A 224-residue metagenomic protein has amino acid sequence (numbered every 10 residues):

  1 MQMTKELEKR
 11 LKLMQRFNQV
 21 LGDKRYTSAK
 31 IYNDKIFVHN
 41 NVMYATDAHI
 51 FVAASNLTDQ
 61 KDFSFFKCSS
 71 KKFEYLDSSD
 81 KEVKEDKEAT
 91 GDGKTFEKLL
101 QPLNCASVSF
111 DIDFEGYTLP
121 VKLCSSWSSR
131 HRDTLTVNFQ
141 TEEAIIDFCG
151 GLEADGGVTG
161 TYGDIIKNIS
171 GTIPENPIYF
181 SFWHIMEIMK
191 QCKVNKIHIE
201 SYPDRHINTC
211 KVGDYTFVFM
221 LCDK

Functional and structural regions predicted by a protein language model:
M1-K224: DNA polymerase processivity clamps
